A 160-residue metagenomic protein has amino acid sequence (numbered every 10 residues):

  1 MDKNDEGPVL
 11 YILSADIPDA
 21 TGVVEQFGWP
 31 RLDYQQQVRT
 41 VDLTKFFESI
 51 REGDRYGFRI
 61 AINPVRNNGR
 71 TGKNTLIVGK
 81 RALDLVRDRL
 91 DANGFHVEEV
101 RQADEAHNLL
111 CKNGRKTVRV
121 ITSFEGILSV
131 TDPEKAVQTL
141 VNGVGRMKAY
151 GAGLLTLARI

Functional and structural regions predicted by a protein language model:
M1-I160: RNA-interacting cores
